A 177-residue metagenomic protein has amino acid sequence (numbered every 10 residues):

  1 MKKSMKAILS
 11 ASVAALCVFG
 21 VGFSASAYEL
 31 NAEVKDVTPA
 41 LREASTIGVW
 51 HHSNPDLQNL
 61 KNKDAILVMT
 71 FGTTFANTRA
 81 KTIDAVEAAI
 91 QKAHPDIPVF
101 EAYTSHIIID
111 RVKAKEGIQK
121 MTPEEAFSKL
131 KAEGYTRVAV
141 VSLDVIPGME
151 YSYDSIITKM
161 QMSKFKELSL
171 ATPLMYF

Functional and structural regions predicted by a protein language model:
M1-S4, A14, S53, V141: A general structural-boundary detector
K3-S26: Sec-dependent N-terminal signal peptides of Gram-positive bacterial secreted proteins and lipoproteins
A25-F177: Extended amphipathic ligand-handling, pore-lining, and cofactor/metal-binding catalytic surfaces
